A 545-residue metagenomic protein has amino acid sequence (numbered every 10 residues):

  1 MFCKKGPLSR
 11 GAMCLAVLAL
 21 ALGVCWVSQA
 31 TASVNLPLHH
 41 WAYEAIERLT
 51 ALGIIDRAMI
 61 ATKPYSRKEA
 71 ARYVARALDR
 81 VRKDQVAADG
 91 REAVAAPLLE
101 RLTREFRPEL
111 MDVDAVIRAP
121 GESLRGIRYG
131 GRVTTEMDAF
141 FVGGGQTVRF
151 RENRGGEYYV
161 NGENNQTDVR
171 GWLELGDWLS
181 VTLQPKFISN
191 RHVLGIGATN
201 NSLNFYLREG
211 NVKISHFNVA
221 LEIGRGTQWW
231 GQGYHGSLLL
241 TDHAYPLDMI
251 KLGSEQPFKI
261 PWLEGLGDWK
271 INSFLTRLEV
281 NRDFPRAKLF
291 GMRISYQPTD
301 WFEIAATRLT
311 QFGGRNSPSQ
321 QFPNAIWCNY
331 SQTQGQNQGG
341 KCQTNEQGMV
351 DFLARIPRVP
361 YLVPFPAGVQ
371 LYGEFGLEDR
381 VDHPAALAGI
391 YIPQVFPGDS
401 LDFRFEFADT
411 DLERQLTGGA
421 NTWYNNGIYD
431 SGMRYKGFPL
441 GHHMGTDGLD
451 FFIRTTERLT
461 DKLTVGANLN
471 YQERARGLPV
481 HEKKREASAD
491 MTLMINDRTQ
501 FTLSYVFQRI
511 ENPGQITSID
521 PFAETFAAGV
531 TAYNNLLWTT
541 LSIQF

Functional and structural regions predicted by a protein language model:
M1-R10: N-terminal secretory signal peptides that target proteins for export/translocation
C14-C25: Bacterial N-terminal signal peptides
Q29-Y159: N-terminal periplasmic/intermembrane-space "pro-region" immediately following the signal or transit peptide
M59-A61, K83-P97, V116-Y129, L173-V181 (+7 more regions): Short loop/turn motifs that connect adjacent beta-strands in outer-membrane beta-barrel proteins
R154-E157, L194-T199, H235-L240, L278-V280 (+5 more regions): Extracellular loop and loop/strand-boundary signature of outer-membrane beta-barrel proteins
Y159-E163, V181-H216, G231-T241: Surface-exposed loop and membrane-interface regions of Gram-negative outer-membrane beta-barrel proteins
W178, W229, M249-D430, T446-I453 (+3 more regions): Signature for the C-terminal beta-barrel architecture of outer-membrane proteins
I294, L493, T531-F545: Outer-membrane beta-barrel "beta-signal"
